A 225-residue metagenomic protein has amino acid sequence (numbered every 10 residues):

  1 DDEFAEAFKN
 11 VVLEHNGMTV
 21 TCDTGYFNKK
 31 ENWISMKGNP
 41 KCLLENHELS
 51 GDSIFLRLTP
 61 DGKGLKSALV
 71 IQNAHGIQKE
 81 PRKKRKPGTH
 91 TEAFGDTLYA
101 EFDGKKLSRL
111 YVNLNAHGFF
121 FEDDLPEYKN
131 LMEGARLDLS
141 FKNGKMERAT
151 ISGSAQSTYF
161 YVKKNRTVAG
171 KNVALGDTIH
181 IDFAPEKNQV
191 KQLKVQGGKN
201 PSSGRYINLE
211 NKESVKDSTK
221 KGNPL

Functional and structural regions predicted by a protein language model:
D1-L225: Mature-chain termini and adjacent capping regions
